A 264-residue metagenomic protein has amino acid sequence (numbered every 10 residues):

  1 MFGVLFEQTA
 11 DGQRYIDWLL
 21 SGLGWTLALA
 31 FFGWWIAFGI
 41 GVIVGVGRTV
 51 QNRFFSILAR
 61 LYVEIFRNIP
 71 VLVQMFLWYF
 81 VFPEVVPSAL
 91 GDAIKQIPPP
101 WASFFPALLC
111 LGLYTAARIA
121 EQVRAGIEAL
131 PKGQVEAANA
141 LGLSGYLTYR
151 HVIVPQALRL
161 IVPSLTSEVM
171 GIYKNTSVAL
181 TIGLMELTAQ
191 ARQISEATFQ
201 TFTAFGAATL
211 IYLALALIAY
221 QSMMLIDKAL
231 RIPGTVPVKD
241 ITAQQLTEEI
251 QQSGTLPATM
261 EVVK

Functional and structural regions predicted by a protein language model:
M1-K264: Transmembrane alpha-helices and adjacent helix-loop boundaries
